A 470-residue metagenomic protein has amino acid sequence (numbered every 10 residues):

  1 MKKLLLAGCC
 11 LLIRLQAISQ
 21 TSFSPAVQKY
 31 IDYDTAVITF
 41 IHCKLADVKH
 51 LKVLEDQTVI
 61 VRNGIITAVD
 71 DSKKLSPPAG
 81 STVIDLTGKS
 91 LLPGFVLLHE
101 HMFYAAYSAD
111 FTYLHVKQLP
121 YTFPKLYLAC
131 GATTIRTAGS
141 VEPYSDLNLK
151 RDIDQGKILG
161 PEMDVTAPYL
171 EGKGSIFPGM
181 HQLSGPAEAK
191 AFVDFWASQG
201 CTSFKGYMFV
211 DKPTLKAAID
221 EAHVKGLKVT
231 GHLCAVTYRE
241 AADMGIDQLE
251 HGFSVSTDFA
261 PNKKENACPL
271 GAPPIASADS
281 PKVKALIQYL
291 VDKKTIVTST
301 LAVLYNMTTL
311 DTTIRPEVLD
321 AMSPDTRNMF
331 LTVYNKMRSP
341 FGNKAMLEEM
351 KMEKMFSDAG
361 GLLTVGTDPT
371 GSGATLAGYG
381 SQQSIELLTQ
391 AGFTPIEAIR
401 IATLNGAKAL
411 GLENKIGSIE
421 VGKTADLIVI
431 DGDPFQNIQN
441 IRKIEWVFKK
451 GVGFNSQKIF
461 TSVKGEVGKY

Functional and structural regions predicted by a protein language model:
M1-S22: Bacterial Sec-dependent N-terminal signal peptides
Q20-P25, T35, S357, W446 (+1 more regions): Extracellular/periplasmic ectodomains of large secreted or surface enzymes and adhesion receptors
S22-F23, E265-K282, L286, T326-F341 (+1 more regions): Surface-exposed acidic, glycine/proline-enriched linker/cap segments that occur as 15-30-residue helix-coil
S22-P25, Y30-D32, L45, L51-L92: Histidine-rich, glycine-flanked metal-binding segment
A26, L86-L233, T237-E240, M244-A276 (+1 more regions): Divalent-metal coordination cores built from histidine and acidic residues
V27-Y30, L45-T58, D71-S72, L376 (+2 more regions): Acidic, glycine-enriched loop/beta-strand segments at the rims of small-molecule binding/catalytic pockets
C43, V59, G64, G88 (+14 more regions): Divalent metal-coordination and catalytic microenvironments
A321-I430: His/Asp/Glu-enriched, well-ordered alpha-helical/loop segment that forms or immediately abuts the divalent-metal
